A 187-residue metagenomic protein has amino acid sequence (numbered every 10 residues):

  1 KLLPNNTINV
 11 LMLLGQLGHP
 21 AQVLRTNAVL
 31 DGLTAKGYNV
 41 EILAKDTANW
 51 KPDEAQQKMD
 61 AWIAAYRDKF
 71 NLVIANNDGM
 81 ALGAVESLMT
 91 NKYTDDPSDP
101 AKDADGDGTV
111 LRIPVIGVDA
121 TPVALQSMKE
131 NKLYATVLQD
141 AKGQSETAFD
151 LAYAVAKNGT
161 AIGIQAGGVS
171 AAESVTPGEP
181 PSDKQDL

Functional and structural regions predicted by a protein language model:
K1, M12-Q16, K45, E130-K142: Short beta-strand elements at the ligand-binding edges of bilobed clamshell
K1, N9, R112-P114: Proline-centered loop/turn at the N-terminus of a beta-strand
K1-N5, G32-N39, K58-A65, S87-T94 (+3 more regions): Structured segments of extracytoplasmic/periplasmic soluble domains in secreted or envelope-associated proteins
K1-T7, L24, A55-Q56, A120-A124 (+1 more regions): Hydrophobic alpha-helical segments within soluble ligand-binding/sensing domains
T7-L33, V40-E41, A48-E54, S145: Extracytoplasmic ligand-binding site segments that recognize negatively charged/polar headgroups
I8, N71, Y134: Conserved acidic residues
L13-L17, A21, K36, G143-L187: Hinge/cleft segment of the Venus flytrap/periplasmic-binding protein
A28-V29, L43-A44, A48-S127: Hydrophobic alpha-helical
